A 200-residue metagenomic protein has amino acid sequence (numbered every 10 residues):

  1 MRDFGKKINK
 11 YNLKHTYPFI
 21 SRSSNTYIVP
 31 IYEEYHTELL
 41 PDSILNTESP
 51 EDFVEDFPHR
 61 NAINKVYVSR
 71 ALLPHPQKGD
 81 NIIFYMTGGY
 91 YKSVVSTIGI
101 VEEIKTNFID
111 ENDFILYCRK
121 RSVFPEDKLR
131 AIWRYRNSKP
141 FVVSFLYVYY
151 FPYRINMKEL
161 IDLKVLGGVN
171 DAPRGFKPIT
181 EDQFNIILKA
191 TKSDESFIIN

Functional and structural regions predicted by a protein language model:
M1-N46, N107-N200: Contiguous surface segments at macromolecular interaction interfaces
G5-Y11, A62-V66, K78-D80: Short linear interaction motifs
R22, Q77-G79, V94: Short gly/pro-enriched beta-turn/loop segments at secondary-structure junctions
P30, Y85-M86, I98: Short His-Asn-centered micro-motif
I31-P74: Short N-terminal edge-element motif at the start of the domain
A71-G88: Short coil-to-beta transition motif at edge beta-strands of beta-rich domains
V94-K105: Short beta-strand-centered aromatic/proline hotspots
